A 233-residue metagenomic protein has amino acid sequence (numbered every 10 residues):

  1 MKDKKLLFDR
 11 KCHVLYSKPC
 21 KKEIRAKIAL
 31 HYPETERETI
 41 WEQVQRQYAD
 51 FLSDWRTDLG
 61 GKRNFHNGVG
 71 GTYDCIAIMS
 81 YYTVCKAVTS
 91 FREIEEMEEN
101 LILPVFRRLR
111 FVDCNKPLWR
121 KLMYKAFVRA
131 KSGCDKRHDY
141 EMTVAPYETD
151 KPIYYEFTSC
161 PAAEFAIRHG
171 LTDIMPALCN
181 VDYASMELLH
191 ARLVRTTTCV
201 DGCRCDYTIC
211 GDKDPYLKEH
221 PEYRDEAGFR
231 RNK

Functional and structural regions predicted by a protein language model:
M1-C85: N-terminal, charged low-complexity regulatory/assembly segments
H66-N67, A166-H169, R224: A short, structure-level motif marking secondary-structure boundaries and short turns
Y73-R168: Amphipathic interaction/junction segments at domain boundaries or subunit interfaces
E141-D201: Short, hydrophobic/π-rich interface segment
A162-E164, D212-E219: Short, charged/polar, Gly/Pro-enriched secondary-structure boundary elements
A184, E222-K233: Short, cationic low-complexity segments
T196, G202-D212: C-terminal edge-of-domain segments
D206-T208, E219, D225: N-terminal functional module detector in eukaryotic proteins
